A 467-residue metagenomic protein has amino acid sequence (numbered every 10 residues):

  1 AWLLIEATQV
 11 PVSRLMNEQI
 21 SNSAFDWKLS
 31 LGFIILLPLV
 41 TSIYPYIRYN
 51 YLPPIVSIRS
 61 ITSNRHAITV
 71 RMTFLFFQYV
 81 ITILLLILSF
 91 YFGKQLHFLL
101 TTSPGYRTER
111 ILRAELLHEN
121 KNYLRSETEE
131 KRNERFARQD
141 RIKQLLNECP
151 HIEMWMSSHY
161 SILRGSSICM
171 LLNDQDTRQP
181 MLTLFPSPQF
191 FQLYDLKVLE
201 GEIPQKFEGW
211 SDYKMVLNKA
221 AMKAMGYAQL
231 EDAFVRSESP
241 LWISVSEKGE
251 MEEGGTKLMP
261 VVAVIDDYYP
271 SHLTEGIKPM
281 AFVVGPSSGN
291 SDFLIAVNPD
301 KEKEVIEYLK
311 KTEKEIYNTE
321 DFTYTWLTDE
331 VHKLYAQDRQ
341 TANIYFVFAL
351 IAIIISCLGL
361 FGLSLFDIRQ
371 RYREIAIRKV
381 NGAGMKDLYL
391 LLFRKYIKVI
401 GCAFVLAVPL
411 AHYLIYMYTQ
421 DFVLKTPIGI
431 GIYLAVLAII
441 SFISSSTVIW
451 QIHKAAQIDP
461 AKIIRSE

Functional and structural regions predicted by a protein language model:
A1, V70-Q95, R339-R373, G401-C402 (+2 more regions): Hydrophobic alpha-helical transmembrane segments of multi-pass inner-membrane transport and secretion
A1-V10, A352, R373-Q420, L434-A435 (+1 more regions): Transmembrane alpha-helical interface segments in multi-pass membrane proteins
A7-Y123, T419, A461-E467: Alpha-helical transmembrane segments of integral membrane proteins
W27-P45, I83, I351, C357 (+1 more regions): Hydrophobic alpha-helical transmembrane segments of polytopic membrane proteins
Y51-T62, L358-K398, Q457-S466: Intracellular coupling helices
G93-V198, E202-M225: Structured, solvent-exposed hinge/loop segments at the ends of secondary-structure elements
A137, R141-P150, K219-A220, I243-A342 (+1 more regions): "Rare, low-scoring activations can occur in soluble or secreted enzymes where short amphipathic helices or signal
P180-I277: Hydrophobic secondary-structure segments that place a key small or acidic residue at a functional site
